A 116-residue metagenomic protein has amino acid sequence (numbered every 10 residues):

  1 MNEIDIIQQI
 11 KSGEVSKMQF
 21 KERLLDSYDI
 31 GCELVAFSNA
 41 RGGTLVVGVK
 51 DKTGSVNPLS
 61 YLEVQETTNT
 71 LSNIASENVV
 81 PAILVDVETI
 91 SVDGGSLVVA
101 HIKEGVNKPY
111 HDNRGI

Functional and structural regions predicted by a protein language model:
M1-I116: Conserved N-terminal catalytic/coupling substructures associated with nucleotide/phosphate chemistry
